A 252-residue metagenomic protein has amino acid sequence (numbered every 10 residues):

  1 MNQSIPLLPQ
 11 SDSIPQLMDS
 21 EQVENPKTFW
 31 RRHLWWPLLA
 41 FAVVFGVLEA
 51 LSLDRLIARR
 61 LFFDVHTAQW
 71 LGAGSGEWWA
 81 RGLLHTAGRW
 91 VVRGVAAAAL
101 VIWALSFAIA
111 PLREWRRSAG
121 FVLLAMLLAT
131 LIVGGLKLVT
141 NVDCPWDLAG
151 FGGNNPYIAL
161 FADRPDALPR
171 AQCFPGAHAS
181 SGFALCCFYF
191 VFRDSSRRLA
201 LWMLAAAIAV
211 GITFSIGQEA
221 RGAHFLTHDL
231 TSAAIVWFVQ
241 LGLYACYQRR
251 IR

Functional and structural regions predicted by a protein language model:
N2-L100, L138-T140, P145, N154-N155: N-terminal transmembrane-helix/juxtamembrane module of multi-pass inner/ER membrane proteins
M18-Q22, L51, V101-L112, Y189-S195 (+1 more regions): Structural signal for the C-terminal ends of transmembrane alpha-helices and the immediately following loop
Q22-F29, H33-L34, L105-A119, D194-L204: Membrane-interface helix-loop-helix junctions at transmembrane boundaries of multi-pass membrane enzymes, predominantly
R31, W35, Y157-R252: Membrane-embedded catalytic cores of phosphoryl/pyrophosphoryl-handling enzymes
L38-A42, W90, G94-V95, V122-L131 (+2 more regions): Alpha-helical transmembrane spans of integral membrane proteins, capturing the lipid-embedded, hydrophobic core of TM
V43-L48, A129-I132, A209-E219: Aromatic-anchored segments of alpha-helical transmembrane domains
L53, A108-P111, L138-W146, A223 (+1 more regions): Transmembrane helix-loop junctions in multipass membrane proteins, especially transporters and channels
R59, L112-R197: Membrane-interface loops
